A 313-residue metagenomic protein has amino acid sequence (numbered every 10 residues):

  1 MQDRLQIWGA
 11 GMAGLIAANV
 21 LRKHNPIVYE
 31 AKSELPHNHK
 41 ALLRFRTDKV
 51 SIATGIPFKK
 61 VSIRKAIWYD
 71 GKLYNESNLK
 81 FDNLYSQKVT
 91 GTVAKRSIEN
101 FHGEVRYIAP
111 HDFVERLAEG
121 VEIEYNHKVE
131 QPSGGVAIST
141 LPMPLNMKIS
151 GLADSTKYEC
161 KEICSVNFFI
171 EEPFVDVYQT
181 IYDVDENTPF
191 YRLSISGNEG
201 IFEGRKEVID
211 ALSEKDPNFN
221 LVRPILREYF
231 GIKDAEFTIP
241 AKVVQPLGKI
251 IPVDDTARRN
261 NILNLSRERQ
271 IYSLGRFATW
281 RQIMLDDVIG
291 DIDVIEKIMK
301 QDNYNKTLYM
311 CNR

Functional and structural regions predicted by a protein language model:
Q2-V28: N-terminal Rossmann-like FAD-binding beta1-loop-alpha1 element of flavoenzymes
L5, H24-Y29, K65, D70-K72 (+3 more regions): Hydrophobic anchor at the start of a short beta-strand that flanks the dinucleotide cofactor-binding loop
A13, E34, P144: Conserved Rossmann-like nucleotide-cofactor binding loop
R22-A41: Glycine-rich FAD pyrophosphate-binding loop
I52-R106: Flavin (FAD/FMN) cofactor-binding and adjacent substrate-gating region of FAD-dependent oxidoreductase domains
K88-V136, L145: Helical element adjacent to the flavin cofactor pocket in flavoenzyme catalytic cores
G134-K242, G248-I250, T256-S266: Mid-domain catalytic core of redox enzymes that form a hydrophobic substrate pocket/lid adjacent to a catalytic redox
V244-R313: C-terminal catalytic lobe of FAD-dependent flavoproteins
